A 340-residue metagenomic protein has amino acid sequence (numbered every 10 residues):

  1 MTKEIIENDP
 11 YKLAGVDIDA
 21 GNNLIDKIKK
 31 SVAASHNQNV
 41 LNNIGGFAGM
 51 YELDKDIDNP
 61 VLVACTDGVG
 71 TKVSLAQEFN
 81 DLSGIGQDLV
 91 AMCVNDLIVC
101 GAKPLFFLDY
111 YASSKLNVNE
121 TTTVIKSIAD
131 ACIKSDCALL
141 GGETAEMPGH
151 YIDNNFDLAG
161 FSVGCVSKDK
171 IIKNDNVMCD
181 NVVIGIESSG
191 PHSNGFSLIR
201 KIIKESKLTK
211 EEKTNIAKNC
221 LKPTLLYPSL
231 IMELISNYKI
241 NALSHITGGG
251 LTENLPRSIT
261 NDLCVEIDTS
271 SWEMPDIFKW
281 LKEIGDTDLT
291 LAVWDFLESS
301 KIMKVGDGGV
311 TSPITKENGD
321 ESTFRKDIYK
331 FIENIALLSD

Functional and structural regions predicted by a protein language model:
T2-A14, K30, D58, E120-A138 (+3 more regions): Glycine-/charge-enriched secondary-structure boundary and capping motifs
G21-N22: N-terminal amphipathic, basic-rich helices that act as targeting or association modules
K30-S189: Glycine-rich phosphate/pyrophosphate-binding loop regions near the starts of catalytic domains
K72-V73, S193-G195, N254-L255: Short helix/loop capping segments that flank catalytic or ligand/cofactor-binding pockets
N181-E211: Acidic, glycine-rich loop-and-beta core segments that form the ion-binding/anion-interacting portion of active sites
